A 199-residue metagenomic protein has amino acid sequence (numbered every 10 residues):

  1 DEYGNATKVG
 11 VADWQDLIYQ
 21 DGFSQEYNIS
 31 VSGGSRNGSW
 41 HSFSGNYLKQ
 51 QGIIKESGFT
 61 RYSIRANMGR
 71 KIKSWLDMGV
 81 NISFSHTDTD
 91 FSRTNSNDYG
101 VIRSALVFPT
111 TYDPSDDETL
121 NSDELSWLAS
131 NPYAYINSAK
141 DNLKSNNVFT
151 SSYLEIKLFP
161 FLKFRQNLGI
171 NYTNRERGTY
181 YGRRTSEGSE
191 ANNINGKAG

Functional and structural regions predicted by a protein language model:
D1-V11, G38, G52-F59, S63-F149 (+2 more regions): Surface-exposed loop/interface segments of Gram-negative outer-membrane beta-barrel transport/assembly proteins
E2-S30, G45-I54: Short strand-turn segments of transmembrane beta-barrel domains in outer membranes, especially the first one or two
Y19, F23, K140-N146, T150 (+2 more regions): Catalytic cores of large soluble enzymes that bind and process phosphate-bearing ligands
S24, R36-N37, K73, K157-F159: Outer-membrane beta-barrel channels and translocator barrels
I29-G33, I64-R70, T150-I156: Residues on the lipid-exposed face of transmembrane beta-strands in outer-membrane beta-barrel proteins
G33-G38, Y47: A generic beta-sheet turn/junction motif
L162: An active-site-proximal structural segment forming one wall of the substrate-binding cleft that immediately precedes
